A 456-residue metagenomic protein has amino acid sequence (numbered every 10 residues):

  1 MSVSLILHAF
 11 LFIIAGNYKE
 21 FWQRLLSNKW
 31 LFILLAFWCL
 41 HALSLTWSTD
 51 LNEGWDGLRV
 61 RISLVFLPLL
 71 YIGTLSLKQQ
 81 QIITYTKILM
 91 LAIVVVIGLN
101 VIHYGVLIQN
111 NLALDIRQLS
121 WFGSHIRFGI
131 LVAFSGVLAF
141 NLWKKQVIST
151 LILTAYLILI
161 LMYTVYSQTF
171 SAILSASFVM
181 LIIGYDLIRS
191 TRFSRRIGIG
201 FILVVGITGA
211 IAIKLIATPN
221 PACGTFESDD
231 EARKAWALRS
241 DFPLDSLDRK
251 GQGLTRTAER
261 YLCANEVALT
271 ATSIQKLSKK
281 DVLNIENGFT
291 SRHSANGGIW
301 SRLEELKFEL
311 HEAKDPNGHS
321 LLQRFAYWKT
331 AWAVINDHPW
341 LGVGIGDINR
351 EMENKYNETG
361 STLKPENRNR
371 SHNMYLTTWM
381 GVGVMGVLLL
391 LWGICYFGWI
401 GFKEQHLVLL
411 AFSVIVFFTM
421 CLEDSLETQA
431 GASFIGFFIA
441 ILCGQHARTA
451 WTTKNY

Functional and structural regions predicted by a protein language model:
M1-L43, L77-K87, L142-L151, F193-G200 (+4 more regions): Transmembrane signal-anchor hairpin modules in multi-pass inner-membrane enzymes, especially those that act on
M1-V3, D56-V60, L119-A133, Q168-S171 (+3 more regions): Membrane-interface micro-motifs in multi-pass membrane enzymes
L5-L11, L64-G73, R127-N141, G436-L442: Hydrophobic cores of alpha-helical transmembrane segments in multi-pass inner/ER membrane proteins, independent
I6-F12, M180-I183, S194-I199, L390-G393 (+2 more regions): Transmembrane alpha-helices of multi-pass inner-membrane enzymes
A9, A42, I83-A113, F122-Q252 (+3 more regions): Alpha-helical transmembrane segments of multi-pass inner-membrane proteins
W30-F37, L51-L75, I88, I93 (+2 more regions): Aromatic-anchored transmembrane helix interface
F308-D337, L341-V382: Long extracytoplasmic/lumenal interhelical loops at the membrane interface of multi-pass membrane proteins
G381-V414: Hydrophobic transmembrane alpha-helices and their immediate junctions
